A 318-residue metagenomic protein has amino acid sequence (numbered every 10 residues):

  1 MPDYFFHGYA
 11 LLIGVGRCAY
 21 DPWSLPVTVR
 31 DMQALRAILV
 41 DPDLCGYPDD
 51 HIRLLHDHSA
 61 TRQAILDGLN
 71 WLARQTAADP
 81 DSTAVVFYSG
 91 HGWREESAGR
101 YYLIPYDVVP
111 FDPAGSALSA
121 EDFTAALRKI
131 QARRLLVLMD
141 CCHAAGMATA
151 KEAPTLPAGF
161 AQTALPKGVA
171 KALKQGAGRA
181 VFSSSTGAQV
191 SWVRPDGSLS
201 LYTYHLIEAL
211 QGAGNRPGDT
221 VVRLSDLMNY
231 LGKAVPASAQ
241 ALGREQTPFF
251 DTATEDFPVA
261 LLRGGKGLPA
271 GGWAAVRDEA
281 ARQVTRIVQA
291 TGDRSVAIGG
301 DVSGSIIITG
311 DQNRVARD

Functional and structural regions predicted by a protein language model:
M1-D318: Cysteine endopeptidase catalytic domains of the caspase/legumain-like
